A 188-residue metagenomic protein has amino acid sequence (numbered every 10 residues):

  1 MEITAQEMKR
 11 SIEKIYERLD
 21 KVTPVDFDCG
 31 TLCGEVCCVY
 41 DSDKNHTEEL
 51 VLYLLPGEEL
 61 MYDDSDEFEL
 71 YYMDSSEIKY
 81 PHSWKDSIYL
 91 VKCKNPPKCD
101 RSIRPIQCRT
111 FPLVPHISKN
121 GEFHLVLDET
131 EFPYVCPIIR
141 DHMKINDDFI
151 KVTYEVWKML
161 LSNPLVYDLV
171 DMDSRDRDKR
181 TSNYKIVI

Functional and structural regions predicted by a protein language model:
M1-I188: Short loop/turn segments that flank or connect secondary-structure elements
